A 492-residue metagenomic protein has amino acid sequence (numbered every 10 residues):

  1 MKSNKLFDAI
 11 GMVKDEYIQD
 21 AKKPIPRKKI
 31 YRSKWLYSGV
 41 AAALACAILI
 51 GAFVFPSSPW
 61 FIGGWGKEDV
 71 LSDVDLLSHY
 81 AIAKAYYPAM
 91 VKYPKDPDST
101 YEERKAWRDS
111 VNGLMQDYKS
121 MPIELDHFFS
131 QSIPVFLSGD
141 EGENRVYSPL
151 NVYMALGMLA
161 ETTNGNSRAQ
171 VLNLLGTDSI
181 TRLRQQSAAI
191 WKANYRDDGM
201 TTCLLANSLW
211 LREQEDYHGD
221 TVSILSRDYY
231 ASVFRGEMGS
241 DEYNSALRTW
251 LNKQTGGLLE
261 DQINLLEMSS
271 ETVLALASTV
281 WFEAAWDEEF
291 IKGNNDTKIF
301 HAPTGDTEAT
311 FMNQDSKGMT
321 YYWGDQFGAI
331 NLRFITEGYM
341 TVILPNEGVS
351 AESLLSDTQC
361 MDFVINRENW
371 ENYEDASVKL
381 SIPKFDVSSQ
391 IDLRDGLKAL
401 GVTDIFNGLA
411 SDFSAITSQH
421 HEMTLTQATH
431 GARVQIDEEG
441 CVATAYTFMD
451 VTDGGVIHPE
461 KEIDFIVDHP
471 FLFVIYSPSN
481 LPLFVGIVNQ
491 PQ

Functional and structural regions predicted by a protein language model:
M1-I30: Disordered, charged N-terminal biogenesis/targeting segments of membrane/secreted proteins
I10, Y37-P59, M449: Single-pass transmembrane signal-anchor helices and their membrane-water interface zones
G51-P59, Q419-E422, H430, E439-A443 (+2 more regions): Non-catalytic interaction/Regulatory regions outside core domains
S58-V171, G455, P459-E460, I487-V488: Flexible propeptides and autoinhibitory/regulatory segments associated with cysteine proteases
G66-K92, Q116, G142-V152, L156-L159 (+2 more regions): Non-catalytic, conformational "gating/processing" segments within enzyme and secreted inhibitor domains
V171-L175, F290-I299, A351-M361: Short Gly/aromatic-enriched secondary-structure transition segments
L276, G328-I343, V451, H458-Q492: Extended hydrophobic
Q359-D375, I457-E462: Short, cationic low-complexity segments
